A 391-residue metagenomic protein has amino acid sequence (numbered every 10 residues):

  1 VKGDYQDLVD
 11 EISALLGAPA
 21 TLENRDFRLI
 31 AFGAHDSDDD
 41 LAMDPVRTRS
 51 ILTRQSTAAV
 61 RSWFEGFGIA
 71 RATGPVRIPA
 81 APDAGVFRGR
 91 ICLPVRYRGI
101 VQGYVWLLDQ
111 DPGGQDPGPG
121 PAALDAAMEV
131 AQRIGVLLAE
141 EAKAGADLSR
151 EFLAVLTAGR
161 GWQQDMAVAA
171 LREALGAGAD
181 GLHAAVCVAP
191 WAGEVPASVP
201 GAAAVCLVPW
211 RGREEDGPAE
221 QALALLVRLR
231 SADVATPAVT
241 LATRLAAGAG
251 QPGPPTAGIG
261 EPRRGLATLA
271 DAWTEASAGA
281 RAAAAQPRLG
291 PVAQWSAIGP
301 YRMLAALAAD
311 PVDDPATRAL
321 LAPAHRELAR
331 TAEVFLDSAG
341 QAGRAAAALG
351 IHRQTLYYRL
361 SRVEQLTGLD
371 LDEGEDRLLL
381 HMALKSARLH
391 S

Functional and structural regions predicted by a protein language model:
V1-A154, T331, F335-S391: Alpha-helical/coil-rich non-catalytic "connector" segments in signaling and regulatory proteins
D38-D40, R160, D310-P311: Short, hinge-like loop/turn segments at secondary-structure boundaries
T53, E141-A146, R160-Q164, S231-V234 (+1 more regions): Intrinsic-disorder-associated interaction segments
S56-A58, R160, D314-R318: Helix N-terminus capping/helix-initiation residues
D116, G120-A123, G145, R160 (+3 more regions): Short capping loops/turns at secondary-structure boundaries
L137, V155, G159, Y301: Phosphate/oxyanion-binding loops and surfaces in catalytic or ligand/nucleic-acid-binding neighborhoods
A144, L148-L175: Glycine-rich, aromatic-bearing surface loops/beta-hairpins
M166-S391: Cytosolic nucleotide-utilizing catalytic cores of signal-transduction proteins
